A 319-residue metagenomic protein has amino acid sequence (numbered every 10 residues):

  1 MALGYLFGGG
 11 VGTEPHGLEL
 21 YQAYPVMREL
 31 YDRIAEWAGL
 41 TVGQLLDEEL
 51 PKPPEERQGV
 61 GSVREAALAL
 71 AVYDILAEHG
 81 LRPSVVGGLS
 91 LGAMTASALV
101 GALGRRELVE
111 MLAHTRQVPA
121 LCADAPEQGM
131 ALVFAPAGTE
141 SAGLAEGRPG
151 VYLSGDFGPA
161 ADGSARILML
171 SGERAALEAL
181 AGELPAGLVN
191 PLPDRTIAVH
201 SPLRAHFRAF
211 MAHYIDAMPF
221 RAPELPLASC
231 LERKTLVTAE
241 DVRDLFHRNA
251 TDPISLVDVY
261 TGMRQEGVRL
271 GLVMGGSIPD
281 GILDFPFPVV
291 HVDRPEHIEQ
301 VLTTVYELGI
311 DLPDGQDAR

Functional and structural regions predicted by a protein language model:
A2-V86: Helix-rich "cap/lid" substructures immediately adjacent to catalytic or cofactor-binding pockets
G9, I34, A69, G92 (+5 more regions): Conserved small-residue
P15-G17, L180, G281-D284: Short glycine-/acidic-enriched loop or helix-start segments at secondary-structure transitions that form or flank
R64-V86, R248-R319: Flexible, low-complexity segments
V72, L99-A102: Hydrophobic residues on the short alpha-helix immediately C-terminal to a glycine-rich phosphate/catalytic loop
S84-G92, A96, V100: Gly/Ala-rich beta-loop-alpha elbow adjacent to hydrolase catalytic centers
G101-E240: Alpha/beta catalytic cores of group-transfer enzymes, especially the acyltransferase/condensing modules of polyketide
E240-N249: Short, basic, glycine/proline-bearing loop/turn elements
